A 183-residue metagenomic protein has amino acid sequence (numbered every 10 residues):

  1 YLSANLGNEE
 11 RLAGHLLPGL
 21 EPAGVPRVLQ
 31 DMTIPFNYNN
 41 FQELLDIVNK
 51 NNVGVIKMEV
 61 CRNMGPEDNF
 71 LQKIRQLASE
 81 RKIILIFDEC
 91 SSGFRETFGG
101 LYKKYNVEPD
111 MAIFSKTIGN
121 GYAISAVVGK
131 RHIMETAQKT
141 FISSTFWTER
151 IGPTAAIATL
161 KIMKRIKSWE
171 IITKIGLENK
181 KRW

Functional and structural regions predicted by a protein language model:
Y1-G54: PLP-dependent aspartate aminotransferase-fold enzymes
T33, I56, F87-D88, A112 (+3 more regions): Buried hydrophobic positions in well-ordered alpha/beta secondary-structure cores of metabolic enzymes
N40-D46, V60-R81: Active-site core of PLP-dependent enzymes with the aminotransferase class I/II
L45, K139-E149: A short glycine-threonine-serine/GTX helix/turn-capping micro-motif
V55-F70, I83-Y105, M111: Conserved PLP phosphate-binding loop immediately N-terminal to the Schiff-base lysine helix in PLP-dependent enzymes
Y105-A137, T148-A155: Active-site PLP attachment segment
I151-I171: Amphipathic alpha-helix from the class-I
R165-W183: Conserved PLP-dependent catalytic core of the aminotransferase class-I/II
